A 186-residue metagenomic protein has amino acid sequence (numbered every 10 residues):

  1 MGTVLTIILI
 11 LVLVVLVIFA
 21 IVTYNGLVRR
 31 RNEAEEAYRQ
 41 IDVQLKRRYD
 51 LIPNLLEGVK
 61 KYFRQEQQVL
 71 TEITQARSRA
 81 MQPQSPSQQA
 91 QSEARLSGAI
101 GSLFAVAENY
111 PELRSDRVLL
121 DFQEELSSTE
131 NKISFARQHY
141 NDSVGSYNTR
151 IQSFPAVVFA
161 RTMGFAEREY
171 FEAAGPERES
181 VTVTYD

Functional and structural regions predicted by a protein language model:
M1-D186: A helix-centric hydrophobic-segment signal that preferentially recognizes long, alpha-helical stretches used
